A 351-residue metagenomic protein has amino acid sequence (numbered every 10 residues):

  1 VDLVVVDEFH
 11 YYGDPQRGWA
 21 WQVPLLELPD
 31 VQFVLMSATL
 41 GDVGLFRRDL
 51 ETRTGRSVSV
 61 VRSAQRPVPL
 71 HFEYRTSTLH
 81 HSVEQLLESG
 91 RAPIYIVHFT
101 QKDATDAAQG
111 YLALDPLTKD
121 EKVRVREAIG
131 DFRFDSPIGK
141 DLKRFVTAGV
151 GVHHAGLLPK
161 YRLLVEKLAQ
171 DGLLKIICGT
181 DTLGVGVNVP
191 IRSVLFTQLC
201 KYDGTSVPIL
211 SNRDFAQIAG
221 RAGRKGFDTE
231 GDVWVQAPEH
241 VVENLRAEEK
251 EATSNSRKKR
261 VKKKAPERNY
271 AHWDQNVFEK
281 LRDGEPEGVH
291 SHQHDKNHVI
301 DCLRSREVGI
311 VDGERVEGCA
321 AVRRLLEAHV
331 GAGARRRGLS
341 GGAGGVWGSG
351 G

Functional and structural regions predicted by a protein language model:
V1, R162-E166, Q170-Q198, G220 (+1 more regions): Beta-edge loop/turn motif
D7-F9, A38, T180, T197-Q198: Walker B catalytic acidic pair
F9, V23-V34, T39-D115, L142-A155: Conserved interdomain linker/interface between the two RecA-like ATPase lobes of SF2 helicase motors
F9-G13, G151, G184, C200 (+1 more regions): Catalytic acidic motif of RecA-like/P-loop NTPases
F9-Q22, L45-F46, Y161, V187-P190: Conserved ATPase-coupling elements of RecA-like P-loop NTPase cores
V31-Q32, V189, S193-S254, K258 (+1 more regions): Conserved segment of the helicase C-terminal RecA-like domain
K102-I176, G204, I209-R213: Conserved C-terminal RecA-like helicase domain
K160-A169, V277-G351: C-terminal accessory/connector segments of nucleic-acid motor ATPases
